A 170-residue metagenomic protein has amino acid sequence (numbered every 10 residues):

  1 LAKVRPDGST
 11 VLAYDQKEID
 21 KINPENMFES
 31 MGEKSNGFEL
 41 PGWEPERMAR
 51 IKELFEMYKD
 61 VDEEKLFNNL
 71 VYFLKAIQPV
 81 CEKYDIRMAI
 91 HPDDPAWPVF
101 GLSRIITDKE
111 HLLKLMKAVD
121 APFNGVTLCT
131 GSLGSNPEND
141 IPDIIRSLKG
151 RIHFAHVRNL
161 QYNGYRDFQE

Functional and structural regions predicted by a protein language model:
L1-G125: Active-site acidic/histidine proton-transfer and metal-coordination neighborhood in alpha/beta enzyme cores
F67, V99-L113, L133-E170: Gly/Pro-rich active-site loop or hairpin
D85-A89, F123-T127, R151-H156, N163: Structural preference for beta-strand elements that scaffold enzyme active sites
T130: Glycine/charge-rich catalytic "coupling/switch" loops of P-loop NTPases
